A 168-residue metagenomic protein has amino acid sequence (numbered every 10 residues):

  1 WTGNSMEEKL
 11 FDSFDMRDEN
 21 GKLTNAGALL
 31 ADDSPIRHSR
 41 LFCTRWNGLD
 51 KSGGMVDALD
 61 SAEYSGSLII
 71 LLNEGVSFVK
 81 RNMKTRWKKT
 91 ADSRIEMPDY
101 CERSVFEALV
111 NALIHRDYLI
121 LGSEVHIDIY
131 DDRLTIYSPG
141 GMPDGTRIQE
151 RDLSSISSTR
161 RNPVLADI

Functional and structural regions predicted by a protein language model:
W1-V164, I168: Active-site helix-to-loop segments that bind/position phosphate- or nucleotide-bearing substrates and donors across
